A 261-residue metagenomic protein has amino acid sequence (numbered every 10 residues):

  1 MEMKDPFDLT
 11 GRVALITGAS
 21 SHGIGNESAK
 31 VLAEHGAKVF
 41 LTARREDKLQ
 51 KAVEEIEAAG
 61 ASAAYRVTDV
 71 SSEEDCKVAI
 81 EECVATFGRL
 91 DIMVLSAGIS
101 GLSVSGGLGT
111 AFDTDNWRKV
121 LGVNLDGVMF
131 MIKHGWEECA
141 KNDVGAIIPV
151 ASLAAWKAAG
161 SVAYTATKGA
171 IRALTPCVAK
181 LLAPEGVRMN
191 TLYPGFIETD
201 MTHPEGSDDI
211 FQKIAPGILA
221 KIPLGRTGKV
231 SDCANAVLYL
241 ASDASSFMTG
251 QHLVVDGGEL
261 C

Functional and structural regions predicted by a protein language model:
E2-P6, G23, A220, V237-L238 (+1 more regions): Short C-terminal tail/terminal secondary-structure segment of NAD(P)H-dependent dehydrogenase/reductase domains
L9-F40: Canonical Rossmann dinucleotide-binding motif of NAD(H)/NADP(H)-dependent dehydrogenases/reductases, specifically
G18, I99, I148-A170, T175-P184 (+1 more regions): Catalytic loop of short-chain dehydrogenase/reductase
V104-G109, D113-L121, I218: Substrate-binding pocket helix/loop in short-chain dehydrogenase/reductase
E137, K180-P184, S246: Alpha-helical segment proximal to the catalytic Tyr-Lys
V144, A183, R188, M248-G250: Short, small/polar-rich loop/turn modules that mediate ligand/substrate recognition or access, typified
T191, Q212-A244, M248, G257: C-terminal helical subdomain
